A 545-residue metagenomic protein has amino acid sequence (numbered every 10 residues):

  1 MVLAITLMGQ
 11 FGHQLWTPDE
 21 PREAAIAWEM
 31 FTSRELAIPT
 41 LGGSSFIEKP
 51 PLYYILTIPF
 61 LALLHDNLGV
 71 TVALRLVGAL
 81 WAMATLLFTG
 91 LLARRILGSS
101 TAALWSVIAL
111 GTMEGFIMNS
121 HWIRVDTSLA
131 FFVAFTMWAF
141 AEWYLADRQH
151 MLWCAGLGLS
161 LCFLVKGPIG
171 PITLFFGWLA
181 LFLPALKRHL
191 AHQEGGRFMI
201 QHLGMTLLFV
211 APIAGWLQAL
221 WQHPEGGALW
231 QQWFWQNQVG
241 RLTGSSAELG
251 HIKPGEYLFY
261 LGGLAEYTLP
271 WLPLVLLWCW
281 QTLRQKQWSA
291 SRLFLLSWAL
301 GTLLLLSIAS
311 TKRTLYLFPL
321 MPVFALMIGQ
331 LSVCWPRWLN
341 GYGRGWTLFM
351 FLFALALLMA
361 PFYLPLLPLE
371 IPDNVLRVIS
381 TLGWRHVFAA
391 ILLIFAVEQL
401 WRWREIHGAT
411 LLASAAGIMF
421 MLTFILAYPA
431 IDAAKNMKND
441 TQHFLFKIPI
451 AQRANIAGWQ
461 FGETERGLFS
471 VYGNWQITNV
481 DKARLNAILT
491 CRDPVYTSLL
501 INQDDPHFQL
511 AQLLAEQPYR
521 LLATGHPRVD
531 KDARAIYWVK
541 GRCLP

Functional and structural regions predicted by a protein language model:
M1-Y342, F469, T524-P527, D532-A533: Membrane-integral, polyisoprenol-dependent glycosyltransferases of the GT-C/oligosaccharyltransferase superfamily
W153, L157, Q281-P545: Membrane-embedded architecture of ER/inner-membrane glycosylation machinery
